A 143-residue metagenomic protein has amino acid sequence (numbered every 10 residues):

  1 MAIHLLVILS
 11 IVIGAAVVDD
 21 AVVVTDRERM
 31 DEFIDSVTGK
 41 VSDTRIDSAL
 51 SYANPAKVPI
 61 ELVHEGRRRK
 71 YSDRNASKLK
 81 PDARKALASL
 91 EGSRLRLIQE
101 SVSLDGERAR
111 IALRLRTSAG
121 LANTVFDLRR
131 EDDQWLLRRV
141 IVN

Functional and structural regions predicted by a protein language model:
A2-L6, R110-A112, L121-N143: Short beta-strand edge/turn micro-motifs at domain boundaries
A2-R45, S51, D73: Short, low-complexity N-terminal intrinsically disordered segments enriched in polar/charged residues
V37, S48-L50, P59, L79 (+2 more regions): Hydrophobic pocket/interface hotspot
D43-V63: Short, well-ordered alpha-helical segments enriched in acidic and aromatic residues
A53-A56, H64, S101, L115-T117 (+2 more regions): A mature extracytoplasmic/lumenal domain signature
V63-R69, A109-I111: Surface-exposed aromatic
D73-A119: Surface-exposed, charged secondary-structure patches
